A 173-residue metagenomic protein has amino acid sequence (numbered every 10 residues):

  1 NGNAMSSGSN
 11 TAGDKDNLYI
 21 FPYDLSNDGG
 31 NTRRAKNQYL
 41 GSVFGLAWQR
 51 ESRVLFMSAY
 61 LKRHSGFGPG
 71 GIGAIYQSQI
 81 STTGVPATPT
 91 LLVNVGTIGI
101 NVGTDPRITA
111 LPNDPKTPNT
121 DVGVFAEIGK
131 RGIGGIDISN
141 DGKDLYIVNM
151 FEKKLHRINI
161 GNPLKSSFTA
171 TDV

Functional and structural regions predicted by a protein language model:
N1-V173: Sequence/structural signature of beta-propeller domains
